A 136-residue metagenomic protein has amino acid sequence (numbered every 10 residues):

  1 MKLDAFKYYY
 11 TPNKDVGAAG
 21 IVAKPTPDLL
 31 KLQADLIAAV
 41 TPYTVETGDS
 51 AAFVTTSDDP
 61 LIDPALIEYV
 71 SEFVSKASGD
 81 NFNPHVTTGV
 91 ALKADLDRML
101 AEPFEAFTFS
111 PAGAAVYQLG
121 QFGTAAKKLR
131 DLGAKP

Functional and structural regions predicted by a protein language model:
M1-P136: Histidine-dependent nucleotide/RNA phosphoesterase domain, centered on the 2H-phosphoesterase fold with its duplicated
